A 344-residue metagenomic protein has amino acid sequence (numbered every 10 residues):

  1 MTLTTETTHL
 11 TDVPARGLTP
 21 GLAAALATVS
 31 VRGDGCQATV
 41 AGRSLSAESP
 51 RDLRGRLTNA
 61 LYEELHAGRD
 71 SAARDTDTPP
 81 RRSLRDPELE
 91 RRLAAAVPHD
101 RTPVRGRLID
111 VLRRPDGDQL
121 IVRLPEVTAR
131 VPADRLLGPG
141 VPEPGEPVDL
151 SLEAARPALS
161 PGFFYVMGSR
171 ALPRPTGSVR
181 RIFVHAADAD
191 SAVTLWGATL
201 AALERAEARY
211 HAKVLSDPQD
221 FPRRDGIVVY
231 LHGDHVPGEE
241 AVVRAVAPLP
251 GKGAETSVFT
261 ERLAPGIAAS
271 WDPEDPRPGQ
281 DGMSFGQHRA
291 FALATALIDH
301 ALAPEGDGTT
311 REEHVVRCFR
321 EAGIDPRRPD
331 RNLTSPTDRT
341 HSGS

Functional and structural regions predicted by a protein language model:
M1-H185, A301-S344: Charge-rich, low-complexity segments
E48, P80, P173, L203-R205 (+4 more regions): Residue-level signal for the start and early helices of compact helical domains
P142, F164, R170, V228 (+2 more regions): Compositionally biased, intrinsically disordered low-complexity regions
F183-A186, A192-E261: A contiguous, surface-oriented mixed alpha/beta subdomain in the mid-to-C-terminal portion of proteins that forms
H232-S344: Polybasic, proline/glycine-rich intrinsically disordered low-complexity segments
